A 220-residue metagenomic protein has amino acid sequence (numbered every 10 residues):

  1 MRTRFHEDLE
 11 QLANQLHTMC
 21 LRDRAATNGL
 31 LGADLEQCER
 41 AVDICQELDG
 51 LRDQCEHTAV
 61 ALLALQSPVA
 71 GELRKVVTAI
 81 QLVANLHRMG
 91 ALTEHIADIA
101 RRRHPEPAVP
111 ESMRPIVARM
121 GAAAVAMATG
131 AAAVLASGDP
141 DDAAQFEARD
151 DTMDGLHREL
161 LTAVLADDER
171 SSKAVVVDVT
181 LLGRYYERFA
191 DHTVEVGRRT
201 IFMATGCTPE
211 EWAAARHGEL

Functional and structural regions predicted by a protein language model:
M1-L220: Cytosolic, long alpha-helical scaffolding segments
